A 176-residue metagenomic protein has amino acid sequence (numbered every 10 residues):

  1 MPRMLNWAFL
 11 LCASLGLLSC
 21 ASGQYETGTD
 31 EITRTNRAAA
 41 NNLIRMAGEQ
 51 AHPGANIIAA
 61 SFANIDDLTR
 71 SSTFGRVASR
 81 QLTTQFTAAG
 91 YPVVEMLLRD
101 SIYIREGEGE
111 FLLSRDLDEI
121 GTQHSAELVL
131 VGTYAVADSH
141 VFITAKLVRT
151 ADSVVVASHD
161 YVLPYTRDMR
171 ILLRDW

Functional and structural regions predicted by a protein language model:
M1-L18: Sec-dependent bacterial lipoprotein signal peptides
C20-T84, W176: A structural "domain/chain start" motif
H52-I57, R76, Y91-L97, P164-T166: Mobile, glycine- and charge-enriched loop segments and immediately flanking short secondary-structure elements within
A63, R99, A151: Short, flexible active-site-adjacent loop segments at beta-strand->alpha-helix junctions, enriched in small/polar
V77-R80, A89, V93-V129, A137-V141: Short, solvent-exposed, polar/charged sequence segments at loop or secondary-structure edges
L128-W176: Amphipathic beta-strand/beta-sheet edge segments enriched in Tyr/Trp
